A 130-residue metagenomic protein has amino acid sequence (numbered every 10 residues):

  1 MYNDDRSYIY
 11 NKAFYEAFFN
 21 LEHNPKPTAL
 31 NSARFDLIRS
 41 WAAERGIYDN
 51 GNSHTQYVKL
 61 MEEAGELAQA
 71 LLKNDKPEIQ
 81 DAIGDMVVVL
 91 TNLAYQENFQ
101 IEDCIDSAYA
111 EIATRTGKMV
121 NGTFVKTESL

Functional and structural regions predicted by a protein language model:
Y2-I83, V87-L130: Flexible "arm" and connector segments at domain edges
